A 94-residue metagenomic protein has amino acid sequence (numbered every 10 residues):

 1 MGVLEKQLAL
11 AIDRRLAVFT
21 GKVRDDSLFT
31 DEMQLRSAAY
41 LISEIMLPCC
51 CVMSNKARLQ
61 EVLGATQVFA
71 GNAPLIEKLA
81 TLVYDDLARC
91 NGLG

Functional and structural regions predicted by a protein language model:
M1-G94: Accessory DNA-binding and partner-docking regions appended to nucleic-acid-acting proteins, especially the terminal
